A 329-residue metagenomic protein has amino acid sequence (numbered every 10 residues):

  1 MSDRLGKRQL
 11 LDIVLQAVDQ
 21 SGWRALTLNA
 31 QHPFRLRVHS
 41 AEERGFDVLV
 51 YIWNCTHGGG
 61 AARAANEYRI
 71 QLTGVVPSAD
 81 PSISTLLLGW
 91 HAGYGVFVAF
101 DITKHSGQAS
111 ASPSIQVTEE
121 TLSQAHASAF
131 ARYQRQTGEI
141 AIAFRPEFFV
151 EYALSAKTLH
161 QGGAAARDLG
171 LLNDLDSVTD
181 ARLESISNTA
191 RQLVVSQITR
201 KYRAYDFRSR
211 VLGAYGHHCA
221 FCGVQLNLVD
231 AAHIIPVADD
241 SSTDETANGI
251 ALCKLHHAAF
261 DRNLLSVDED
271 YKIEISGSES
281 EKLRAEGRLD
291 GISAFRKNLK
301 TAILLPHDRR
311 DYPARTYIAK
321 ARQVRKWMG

Functional and structural regions predicted by a protein language model:
M1-E43: N-terminal "first-domain core" detector
A17, A25-T27, V96-L172: Polybasic, proline/glycine-rich intrinsically disordered low-complexity segments
R44-V76, D80-I83: A broadly used, surface-exposed interaction patch
C55-G58, A92-G95, H257-A259: Short, charged/polar surface micro-motifs in flexible loops or helix N-caps
S78-I102: Elongated alpha-helical scaffolds
S82-I83, S123-E151, T301-G329: A short, charged
V178-H218, V237-A247: Short, charged surface segments at domain edges that flank catalytic/cofactor-binding sites
Y202-D206, A214, V224-L228, I234-G329: A detector for short metal-coordination/catalytic motifs
